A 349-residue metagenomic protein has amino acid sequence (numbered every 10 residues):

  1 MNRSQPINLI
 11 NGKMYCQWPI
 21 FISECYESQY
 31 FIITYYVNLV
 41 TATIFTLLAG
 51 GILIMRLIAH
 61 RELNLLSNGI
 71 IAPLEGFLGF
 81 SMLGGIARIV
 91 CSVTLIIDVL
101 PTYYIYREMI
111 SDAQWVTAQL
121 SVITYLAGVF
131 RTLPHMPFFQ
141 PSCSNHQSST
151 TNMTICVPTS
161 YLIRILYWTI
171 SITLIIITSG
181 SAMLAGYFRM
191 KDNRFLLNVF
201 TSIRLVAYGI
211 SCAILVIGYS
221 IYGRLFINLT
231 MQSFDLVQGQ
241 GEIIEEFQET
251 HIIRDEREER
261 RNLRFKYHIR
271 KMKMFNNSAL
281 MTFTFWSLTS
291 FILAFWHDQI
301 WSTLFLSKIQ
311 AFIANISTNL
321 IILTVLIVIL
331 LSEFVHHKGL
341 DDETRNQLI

Functional and structural regions predicted by a protein language model:
M1-E27, R88: Extracellular/lumenal N-termini and interhelical loops of multi-pass eukaryotic membrane proteins
N2, N11, G84-P101, I175-R194 (+2 more regions): Helix-to-loop junction signature of class
Y15-N38, L65-G76, P101-A113, T151-I163 (+3 more regions): Juxtamembrane membrane-interface segments at transmembrane-helix boundaries in membrane proteins
T34-A42, R164-L229, I313-N319: Extracellular-loop-to-transmembrane junctions of the mid-late helices
P137-L184: The cytoplasmic-loop to transmembrane-helix boundary for the fourth helix
I155-V157, Y161-R164, I172, S233-F291: Intracellular effector-coupling site of seven-transmembrane GPCRs, centered on the ICL3-to-TM6 transition
Y208-I243, T282, V325-L330: Class A (rhodopsin-like) GPCR signature focused on the TM5-ICL3 interface and adjacent 7TM helical core
S278, A314-L348: Seventh transmembrane helix
